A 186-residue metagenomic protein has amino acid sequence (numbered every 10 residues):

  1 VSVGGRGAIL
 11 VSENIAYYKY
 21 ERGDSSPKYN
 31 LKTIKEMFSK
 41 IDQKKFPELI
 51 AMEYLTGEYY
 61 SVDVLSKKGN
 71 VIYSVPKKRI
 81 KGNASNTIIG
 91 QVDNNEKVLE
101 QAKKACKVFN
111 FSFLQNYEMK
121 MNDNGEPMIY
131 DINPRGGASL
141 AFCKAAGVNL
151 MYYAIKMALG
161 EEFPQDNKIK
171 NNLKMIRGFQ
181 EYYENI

Functional and structural regions predicted by a protein language model:
V1-G23, I50: Rossmann-like NAD(P)H-binding beta-loop-alpha module
S2-V3, Y54-E58, N110-S112: A short catalytic or substrate-binding loop motif that flags glycine-/basic-rich loops and adjacent residues that bind
G4, P47, Q115: Residue-level signal for beta-strand positions within conserved beta-sheet cores that form or flank
R6-A8, Y59-S61, N116: Short hydrophobic/aromatic beta-strand or adjacent loop that forms the aromatic wall/cage of a ligand/substrate-binding
L10-E13, S66, A145-G147: Short, glycine/charged-enriched secondary-structure capping and boundary segments
A16, K67, R79, P134-R135: Residue-level signature for short turns and capping positions that connect secondary-structure elements
E21-N86, G90-Q101, K120-M121, P127-M128: Phosphate-binding site of ATP-dependent enzymes
I80-A84, D93-I186: ATP-dependent carboxylate activation and anion-phosphoryl transfer catalytic cores that bind Mg-ATP to form
